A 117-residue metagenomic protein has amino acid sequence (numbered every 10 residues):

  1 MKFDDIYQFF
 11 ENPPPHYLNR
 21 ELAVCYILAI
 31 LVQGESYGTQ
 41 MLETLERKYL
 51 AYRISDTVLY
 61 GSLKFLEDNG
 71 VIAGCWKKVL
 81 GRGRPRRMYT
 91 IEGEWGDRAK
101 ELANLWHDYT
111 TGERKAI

Functional and structural regions predicted by a protein language model:
M1-L22, R84-P85, L102-L105: Intrinsically disordered, low-complexity serine/threonine- and proline-rich regulatory segments
V24-A29: Hydrophobic residues on short alpha-helical segments
I30-Q40: Short capping segments at the starts of secondary-structure elements
T39-A51: DNA-recognition alpha helix
Y60-K64: Short, hydrophobic-biased segments on the C-terminal half of alpha helices that form "recognition helices"
N69-G83: Beta-hairpin "wing" of winged helix-turn-helix
G96-I117: Amphipathic alpha-helical dimerization/coiled-coil segments that flank or bridge DNA-binding/regulatory modules
